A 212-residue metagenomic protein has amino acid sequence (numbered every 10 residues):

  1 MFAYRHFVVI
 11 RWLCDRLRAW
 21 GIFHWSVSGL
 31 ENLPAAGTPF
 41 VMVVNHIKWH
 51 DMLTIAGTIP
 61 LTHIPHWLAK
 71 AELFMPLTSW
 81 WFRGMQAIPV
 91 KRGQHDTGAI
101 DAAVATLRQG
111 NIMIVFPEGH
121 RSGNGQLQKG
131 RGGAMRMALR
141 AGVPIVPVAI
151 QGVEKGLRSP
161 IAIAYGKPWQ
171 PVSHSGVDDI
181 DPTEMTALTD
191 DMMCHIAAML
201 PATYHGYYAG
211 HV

Functional and structural regions predicted by a protein language model:
M1-S28, P76-M85: A transmembrane-helix-recognition feature enriched in membrane-embedded lipid enzymes and envelope glyco-/phospholipid
F2, G98-V212: Non-catalytic C-terminal accessory region of glycerolipid acyltransferases and related lyso-lipid remodeling enzymes
R18, P60, W81-F82, T106 (+1 more regions): A generic structural signal for well-ordered alpha-helical segments
W20, P34-Q94: Catalytic core of membrane glycerolipid acyltransferases/transacylases, capturing the structured, soluble-facing
V27-L30, M75, T97-I100: Structural motif corresponding to alpha-helix initiation and N-cap regions
E31, A71, K91, A149 (+1 more regions): Residues at the C-termini of beta-strands that transition into short coil/loop
E31-A35, V104-A105: Short amphipathic alpha-helix with an adjacent loop that forms part of the alpha/beta core around
N32, I47, V153-K155: Short polar/acidic secondary-structure junctions
